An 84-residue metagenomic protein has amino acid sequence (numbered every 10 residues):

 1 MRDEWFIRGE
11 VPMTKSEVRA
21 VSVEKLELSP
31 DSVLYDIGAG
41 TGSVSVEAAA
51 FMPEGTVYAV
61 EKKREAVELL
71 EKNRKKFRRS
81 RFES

Functional and structural regions predicted by a protein language model:
M1-Y35, L69-K72, K76: Class I SAM-dependent transferase core
D31, E54-G55: Short glycine-dipeptide loop
G38: Conserved S-adenosyl-L-methionine
T41-P53: Conserved SAM-binding loop of SAM-dependent methyltransferases across substrates and taxa, primarily the Class I
T56-E61: Conserved SAM-binding motif I beta-strand of class I
K63, V67-S84: S-adenosyl-L-methionine
